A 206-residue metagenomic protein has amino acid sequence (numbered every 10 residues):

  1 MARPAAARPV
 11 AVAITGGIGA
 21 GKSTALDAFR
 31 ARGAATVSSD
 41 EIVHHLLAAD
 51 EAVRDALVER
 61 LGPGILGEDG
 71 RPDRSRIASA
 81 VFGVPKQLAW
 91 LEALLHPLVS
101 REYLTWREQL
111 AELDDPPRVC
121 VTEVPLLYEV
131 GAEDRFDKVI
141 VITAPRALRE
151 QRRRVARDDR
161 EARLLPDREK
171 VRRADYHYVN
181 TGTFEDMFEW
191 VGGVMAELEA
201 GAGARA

Functional and structural regions predicted by a protein language model:
M1-A11: Extreme N-terminal, non-catalytic leader segments that precede Walker-type/kinase nucleotide-binding cores
I14: Hydrophobic anchor at the beta1->P-loop junction of P-loop NTPases
G17, F29: P-loop (Walker A) phosphate-binding loop of NTP-binding proteins
A20: ATP-binding Walker
S23: Walker A/P-loop
E41-V119: ATP-dependent small-molecule kinase phosphotransfer cores that center on conserved nucleotide phosphate-binding segments
Y103, D134-R135, R146, R154-A206: Small-molecule kinase domains that catalyze NTP-dependent phosphoryl transfer to phosphate-bearing small molecules
L104-R152: ATP-dependent NMP and nucleoside kinases share a basic, alpha-helical "lid"
